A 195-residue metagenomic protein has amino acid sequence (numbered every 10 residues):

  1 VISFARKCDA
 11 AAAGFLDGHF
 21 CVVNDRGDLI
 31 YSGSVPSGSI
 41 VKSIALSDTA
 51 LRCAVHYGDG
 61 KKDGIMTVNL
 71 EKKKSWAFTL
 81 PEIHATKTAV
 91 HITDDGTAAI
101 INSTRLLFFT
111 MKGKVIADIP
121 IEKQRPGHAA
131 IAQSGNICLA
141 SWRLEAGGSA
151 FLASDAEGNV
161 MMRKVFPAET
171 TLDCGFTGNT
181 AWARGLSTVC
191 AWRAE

Functional and structural regions predicted by a protein language model:
V1, D28-S34, K73-P81, K114-P120 (+1 more regions): A short beta-strand motif characteristic of beta-propeller blades
V1-R6, G38-S47, E82-T93, K123-S134 (+1 more regions): Repeated scaffold domains used in trafficking and secretory/extracellular systems, primarily beta-propellers
V1-V41, A45-R52: Long, acidic/polar, low-complexity amphipathic helices and coiled-coil-like
A12-D17, A54-G60, D94-R105, A140-E145 (+1 more regions): Beta-strand C-termini and the immediately following turn/loop, strongest in propeller blades
G18-V23, K61-T67, S103-F109, A146-L152 (+1 more regions): Structural motif
I100-T104, I119-A153: Loop/turn-rich, solvent-exposed surfaces of beta-rich toroidal or solenoidal domains
S141-T188, A194: C-terminal closing repeat unit and adjoining cap/tail of repeat-based domains
